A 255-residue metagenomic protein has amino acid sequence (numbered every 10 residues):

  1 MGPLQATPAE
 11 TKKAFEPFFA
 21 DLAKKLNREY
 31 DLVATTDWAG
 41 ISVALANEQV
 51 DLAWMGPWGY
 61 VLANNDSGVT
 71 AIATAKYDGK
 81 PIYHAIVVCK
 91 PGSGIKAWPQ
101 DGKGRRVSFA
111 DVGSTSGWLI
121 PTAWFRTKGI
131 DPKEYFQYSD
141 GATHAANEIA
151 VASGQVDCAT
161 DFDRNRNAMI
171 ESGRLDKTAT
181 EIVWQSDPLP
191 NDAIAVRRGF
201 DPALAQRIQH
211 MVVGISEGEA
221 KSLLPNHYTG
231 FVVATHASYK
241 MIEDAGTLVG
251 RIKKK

Functional and structural regions predicted by a protein language model:
M1-K25, T35, W58, P81-E148 (+2 more regions): Bilobed "Venus flytrap"/periplasmic-binding protein-like clamshell domains and structurally analogous long
G2-L4, Y77-I86, R174-V212, P225-A245: Periplasmic-binding protein-like
E29, F109-R126, H210-K255: Ligand-binding clefts/hinges and TM-proximal coupling segments of bilobed small-molecule sensing domains
D31-V33, Q137-S139, E181-V183: General small-molecule cofactor/ligand-binding pocket signal
A39-A53, D66-S67, Q100, H144-R164: Short helices/loops that flank or line small-molecule/ion binding pockets
M55-G59, G68, Y77, K90-S93 (+4 more regions): Solvent-exposed coil/turn segments that connect beta secondary-structure elements in extracytoplasmic/periplasmic
G56-D66, R126-T127, A152-S153, D157-K177: A ligand-binding cleft/hinge motif common to bilobed small-molecule-binding domains
V69-G79, R106: A structural signal for short loop-to-beta-strand junctions that line the ligand-binding cleft of periplasmic/secreted
